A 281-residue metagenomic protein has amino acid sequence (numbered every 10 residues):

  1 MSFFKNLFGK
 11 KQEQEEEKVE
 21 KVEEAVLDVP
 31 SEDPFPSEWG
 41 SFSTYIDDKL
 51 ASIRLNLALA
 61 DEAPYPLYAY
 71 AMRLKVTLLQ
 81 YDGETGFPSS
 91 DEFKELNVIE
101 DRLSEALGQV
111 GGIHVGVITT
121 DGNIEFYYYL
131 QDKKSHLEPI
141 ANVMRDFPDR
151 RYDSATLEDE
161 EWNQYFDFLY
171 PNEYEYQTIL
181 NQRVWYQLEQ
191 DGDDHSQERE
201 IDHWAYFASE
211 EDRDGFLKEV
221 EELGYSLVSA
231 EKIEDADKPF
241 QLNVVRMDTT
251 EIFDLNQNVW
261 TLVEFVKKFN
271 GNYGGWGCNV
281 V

Functional and structural regions predicted by a protein language model:
S2-V281: Long, contiguous binding/interaction regions
